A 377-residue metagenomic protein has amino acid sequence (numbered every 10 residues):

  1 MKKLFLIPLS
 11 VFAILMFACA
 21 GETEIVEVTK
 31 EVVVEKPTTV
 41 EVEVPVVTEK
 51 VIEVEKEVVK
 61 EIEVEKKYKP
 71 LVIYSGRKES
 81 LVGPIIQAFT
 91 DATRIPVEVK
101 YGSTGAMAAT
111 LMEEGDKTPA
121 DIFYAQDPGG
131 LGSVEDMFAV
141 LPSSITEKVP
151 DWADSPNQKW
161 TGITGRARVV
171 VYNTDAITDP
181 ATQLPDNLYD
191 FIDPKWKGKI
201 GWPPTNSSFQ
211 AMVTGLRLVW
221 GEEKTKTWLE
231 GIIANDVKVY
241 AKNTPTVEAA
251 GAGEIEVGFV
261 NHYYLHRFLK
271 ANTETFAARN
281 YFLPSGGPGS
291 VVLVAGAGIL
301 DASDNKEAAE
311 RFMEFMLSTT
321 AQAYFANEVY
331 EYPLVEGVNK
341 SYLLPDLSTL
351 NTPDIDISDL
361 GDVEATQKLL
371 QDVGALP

Functional and structural regions predicted by a protein language model:
L15-A18: C-terminal motif of bacterial Sec signal peptides marking the signal peptidase cleavage site
A20-E22: Bacterial signal peptide processing site
V72-G83, G102-A106, M112, T118-I255 (+1 more regions): Extracytoplasmic ligand-binding site segments that recognize negatively charged/polar headgroups
P84-V99: Short alpha-helix C-terminal cap/hinge motif
G129-V134, E256-A277: A ligand-binding cleft/hinge motif common to bilobed small-molecule-binding domains
V171-A176, V292-N305, Y324-F325: A bilobed periplasmic-binding-protein/Venus flytrap-type ligand-binding module shared by bacterial periplasmic
W196-P203, F315-N339: Periplasmic-binding protein-like
E223, E331-P377: An extracytoplasmic/periplasmic, membrane-proximal ligand-sensing/linker region
